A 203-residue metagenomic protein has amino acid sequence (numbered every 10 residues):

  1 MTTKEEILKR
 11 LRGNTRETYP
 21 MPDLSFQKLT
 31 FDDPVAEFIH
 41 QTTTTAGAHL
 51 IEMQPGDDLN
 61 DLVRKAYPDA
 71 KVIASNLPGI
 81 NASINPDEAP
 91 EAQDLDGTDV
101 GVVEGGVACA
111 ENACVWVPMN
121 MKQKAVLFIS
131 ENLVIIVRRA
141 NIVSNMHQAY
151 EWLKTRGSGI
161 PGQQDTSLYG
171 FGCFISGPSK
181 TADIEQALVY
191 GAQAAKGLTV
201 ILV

Functional and structural regions predicted by a protein language model:
M1-V203: The feature marks the mature, well-folded catalytic cores of soluble enzymes
